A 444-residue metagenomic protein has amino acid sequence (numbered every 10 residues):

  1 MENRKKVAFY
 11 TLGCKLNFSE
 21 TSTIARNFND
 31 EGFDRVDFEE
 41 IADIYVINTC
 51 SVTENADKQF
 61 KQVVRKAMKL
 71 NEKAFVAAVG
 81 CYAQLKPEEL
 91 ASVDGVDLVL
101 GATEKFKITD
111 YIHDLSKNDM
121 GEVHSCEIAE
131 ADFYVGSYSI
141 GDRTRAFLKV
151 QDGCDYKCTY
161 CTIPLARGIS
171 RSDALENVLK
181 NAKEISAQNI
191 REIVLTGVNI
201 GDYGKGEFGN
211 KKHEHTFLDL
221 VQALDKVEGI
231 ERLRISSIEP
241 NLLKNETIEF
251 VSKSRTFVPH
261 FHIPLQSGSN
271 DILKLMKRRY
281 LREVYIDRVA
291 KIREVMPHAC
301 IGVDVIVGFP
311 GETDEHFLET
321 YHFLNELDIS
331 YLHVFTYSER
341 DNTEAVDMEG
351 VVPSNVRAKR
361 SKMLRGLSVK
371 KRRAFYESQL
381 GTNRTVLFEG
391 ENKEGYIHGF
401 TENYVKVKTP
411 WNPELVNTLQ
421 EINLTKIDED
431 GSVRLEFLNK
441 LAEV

Functional and structural regions predicted by a protein language model:
M1-Y203, T216, E246, F261 (+6 more regions): Proteins enriched for Cys/Gly/acidic motifs involved in redox and nucleic-acid/cofactor modification
F33, A74, D97, I230-E231 (+4 more regions): A structural micro-motif
D57-K58, I169-E176, G204-K211, L275-R278 (+3 more regions): Short, solvent-exposed loop/turn segments at secondary-structure boundaries
V76-A77, L85-K86, L90, A187-D314: Conserved SAM/AdoMet-binding glycine-rich loop
I263, D304, L324, L332 (+3 more regions): Hydrophobic, well-ordered secondary-structure elements that form the walls of internal hydrophobic environments
E312, L327-I329: Contiguous mid-protein beta-loop-alpha structural module that forms a pocket-lining wall or clamp of enzyme active
S330, E344-D347: Short glycine-rich, low-complexity segments
D347-V444: Terminal RNA-binding accessory module
